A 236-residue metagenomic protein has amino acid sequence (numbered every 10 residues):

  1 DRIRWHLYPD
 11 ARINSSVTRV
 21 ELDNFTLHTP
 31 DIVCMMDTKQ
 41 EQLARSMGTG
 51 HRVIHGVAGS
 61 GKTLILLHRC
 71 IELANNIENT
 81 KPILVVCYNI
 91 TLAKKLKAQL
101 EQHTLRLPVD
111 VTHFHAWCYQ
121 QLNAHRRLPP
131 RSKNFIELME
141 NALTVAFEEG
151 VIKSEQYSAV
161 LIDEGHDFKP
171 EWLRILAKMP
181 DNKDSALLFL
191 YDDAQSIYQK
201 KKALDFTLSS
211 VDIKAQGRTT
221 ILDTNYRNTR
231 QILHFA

Functional and structural regions predicted by a protein language model:
D1-R12: Accessory nucleic-acid engagement/destabilization modules that flank
D10-M36, H55: Conserved adenine-nucleotide phosphate-binding loops and their immediately adjacent elements
T29-S132, E140, T144-E148, E155 (+1 more regions): Conserved helicase motor core of SF1/SF2 NTP-dependent helicases
